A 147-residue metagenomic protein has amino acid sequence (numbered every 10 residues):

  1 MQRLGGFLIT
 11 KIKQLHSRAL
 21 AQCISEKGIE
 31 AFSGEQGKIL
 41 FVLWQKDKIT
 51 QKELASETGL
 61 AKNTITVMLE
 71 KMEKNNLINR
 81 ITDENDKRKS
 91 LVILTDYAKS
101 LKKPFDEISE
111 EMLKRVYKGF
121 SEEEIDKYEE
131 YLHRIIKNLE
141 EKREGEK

Functional and structural regions predicted by a protein language model:
M1-E30: N-terminal leader segment of winged-helix/HTH proteins
G6-F7, E30-F41, N63: Short alpha-helical elements of helix-turn-helix
K13, F41-Q45, D106: Short, locally clustered residues in the helix-turn-helix/winged-helix DNA-binding domain
A19, K38-F41, S100: Pre-recognition alpha-helix immediately N-terminal to the DNA-recognition helix within helix-turn-helix or winged-helix
K46-T50: Short capping segments at the starts of secondary-structure elements
Q51-K52, N63, E70, S90: Residues within helix-turn-helix
E70-E130: Charged, amphipathic alpha-helical coiled-coil/dimerization segments
E122-K147: C-terminal regulatory/oligomerization modules of transcriptional regulators
